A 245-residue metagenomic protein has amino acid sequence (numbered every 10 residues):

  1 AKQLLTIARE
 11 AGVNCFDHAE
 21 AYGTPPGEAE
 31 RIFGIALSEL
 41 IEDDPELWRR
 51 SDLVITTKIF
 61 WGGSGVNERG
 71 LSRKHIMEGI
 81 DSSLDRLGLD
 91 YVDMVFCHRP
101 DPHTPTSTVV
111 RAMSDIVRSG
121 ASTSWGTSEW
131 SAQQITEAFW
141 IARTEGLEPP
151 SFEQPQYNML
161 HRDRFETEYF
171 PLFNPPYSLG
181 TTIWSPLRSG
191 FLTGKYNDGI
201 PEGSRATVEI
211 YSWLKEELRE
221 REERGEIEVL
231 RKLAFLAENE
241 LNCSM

Functional and structural regions predicted by a protein language model:
A1-L53, D90, R118: N-terminal binding-site loop/beta-alpha segment at the start of enzyme catalytic domains that lines or forms
A1-R9, R69-G88, T108, I135-W140 (+1 more regions): Short, acidic/polar
C15-A19, T56-T57, Y91-F96, G126-T127: Short beta-strand segments at enzyme active-site cores
F33-E42, I80-L84, M113, I135-R143: Short, well-ordered amphipathic alpha-helices
L47-G63, E153-Y157: A short, structured active-site edge motif that brings together acidic residues
I59-M77, H98-T104: Active-site mouth loops of central-metabolism enzymes
L84-P105: Active-site groove signature of glycoside hydrolases
P100-M245: Beta/alpha (TIM)-barrel catalytic core signal, keyed to glycine-rich beta->alpha loops juxtaposed to Asp/Glu that bind
